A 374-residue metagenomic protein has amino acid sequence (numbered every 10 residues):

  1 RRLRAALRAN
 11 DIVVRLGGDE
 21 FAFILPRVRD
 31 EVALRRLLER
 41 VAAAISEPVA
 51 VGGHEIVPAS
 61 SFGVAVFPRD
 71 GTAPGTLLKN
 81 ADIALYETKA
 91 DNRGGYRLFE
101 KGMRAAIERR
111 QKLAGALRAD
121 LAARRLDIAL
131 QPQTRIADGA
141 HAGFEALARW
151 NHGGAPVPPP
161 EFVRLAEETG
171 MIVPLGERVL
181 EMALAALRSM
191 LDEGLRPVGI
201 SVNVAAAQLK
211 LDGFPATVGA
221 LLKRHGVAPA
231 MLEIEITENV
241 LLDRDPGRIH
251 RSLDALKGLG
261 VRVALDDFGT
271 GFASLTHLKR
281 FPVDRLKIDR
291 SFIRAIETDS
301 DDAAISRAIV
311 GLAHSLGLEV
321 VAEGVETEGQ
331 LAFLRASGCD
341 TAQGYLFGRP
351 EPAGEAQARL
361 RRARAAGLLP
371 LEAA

Functional and structural regions predicted by a protein language model:
R1-E31, H54, V261-L265, L318 (+1 more regions): Conserved helix-loop-beta segment at the catalytic/binding core of cyclic-nucleotide signaling proteins
R1-I12, V49-H54, D91, A123 (+6 more regions): Nucleotide second-messenger and two-component phosphorelay signaling modules
L3, L34, L38, L78 (+4 more regions): Heptad-repeat coiled-coil signal-transmission/dimerization helices
V13, R40, A44-A50, H54-E55 (+12 more regions): Cyclic nucleotide signaling catalytic output domains
F23, P58-S60, A148: HATPase_c (GHKL) ATP-binding subdomain of two-component histidine kinases
L25-R29, P68-D70, I136, A140 (+4 more regions): EAL-family c-di-GMP phosphodiesterase catalytic domain
R40, E87, S189, A255 (+3 more regions): Alpha-helical scaffold elements within enzyme catalytic domains, especially in hydrolases
K101-V227, N239-L241, A255, F268-T270 (+5 more regions): Bacterial c-di-GMP phosphodiesterase EAL domain
